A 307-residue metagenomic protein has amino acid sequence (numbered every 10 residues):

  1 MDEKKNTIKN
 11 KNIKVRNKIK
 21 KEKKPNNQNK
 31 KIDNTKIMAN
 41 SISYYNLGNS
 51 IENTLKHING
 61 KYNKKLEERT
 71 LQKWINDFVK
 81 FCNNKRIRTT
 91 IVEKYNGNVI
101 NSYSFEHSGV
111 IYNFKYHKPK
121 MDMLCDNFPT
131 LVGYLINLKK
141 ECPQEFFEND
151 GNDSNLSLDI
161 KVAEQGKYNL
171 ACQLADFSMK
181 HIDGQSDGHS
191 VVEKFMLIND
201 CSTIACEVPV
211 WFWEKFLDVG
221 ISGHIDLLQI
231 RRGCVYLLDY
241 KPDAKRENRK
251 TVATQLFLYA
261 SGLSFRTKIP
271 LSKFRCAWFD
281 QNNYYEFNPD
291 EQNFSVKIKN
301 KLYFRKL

Functional and structural regions predicted by a protein language model:
M1, K64-N83: Major-groove recognition helix of helix-turn-helix-like DNA-binding domains
K4-K5, V79-V99: Short Lys/Arg-enriched helix C-cap and helix-to-coil transition segments that create basic nucleic-acid-contact patches
R16-I37: Short, Lys/Arg-enriched anionic-surface-contact patches
I32-N49: Short, amphipathic alpha-helical "recognition" segments used to contact nucleic acids or chromatin
N46-G60: Short, charged amphipathic recognition helices of the HTH superfamily and cognate SANT/SANTA-like modules
I91-N152: An acidic, glycine-rich, mixed-charge low-complexity segment common to nucleic-acid enzymes
L156-Y236: Catalytic cores of nuclease domains that cleave nucleic-acid phosphodiester backbones
G223, I230-S295: Nucleic-acid nuclease catalytic cores
